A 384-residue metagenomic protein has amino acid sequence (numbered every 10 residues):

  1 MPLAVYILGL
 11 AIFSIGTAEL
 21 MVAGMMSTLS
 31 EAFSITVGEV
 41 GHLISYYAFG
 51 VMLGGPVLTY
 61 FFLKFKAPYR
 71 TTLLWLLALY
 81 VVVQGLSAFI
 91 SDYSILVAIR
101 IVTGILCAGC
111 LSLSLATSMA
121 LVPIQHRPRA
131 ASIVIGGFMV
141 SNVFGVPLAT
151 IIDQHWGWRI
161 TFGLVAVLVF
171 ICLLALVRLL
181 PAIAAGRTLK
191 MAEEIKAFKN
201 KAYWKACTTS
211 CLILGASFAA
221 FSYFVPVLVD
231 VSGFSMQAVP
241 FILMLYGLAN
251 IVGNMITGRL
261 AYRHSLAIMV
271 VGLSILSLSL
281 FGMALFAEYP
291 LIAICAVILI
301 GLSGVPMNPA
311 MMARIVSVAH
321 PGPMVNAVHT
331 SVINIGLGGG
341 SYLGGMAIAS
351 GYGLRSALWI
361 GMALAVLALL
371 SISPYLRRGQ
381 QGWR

Functional and structural regions predicted by a protein language model:
S34, K66, A88-I95, L106 (+2 more regions): Helix-breaking motifs and short loop linkers at transmembrane-helix boundaries and internal kinks in secondary membrane
L53-Y93: Conserved MFS/SLC helix-loop-helix module at the cytosolic interface between two early adjacent transmembrane helices
G54-P68, G253-S265, I348: Helix-to-loop junctions at the C-terminal end of transmembrane segments in multipass secondary transporters
V83-L86, S94-T103, L291-L299: Paired small-residue
I99-G137: Cytoplasmic helix-loop-helix junction between adjacent transmembrane helices in 12-TM secondary transporters
G109-V122, V305-A319: Intracellular juxtamembrane helix-capping segments at the cytosolic ends of symmetry-related transmembrane helices
A166-G186, S371-Y375: C-terminal membrane-cytosol helix-exit motif in multi-pass small-molecule transporters
L266-M311: C-terminal transmembrane helical hairpin of 12-TM major facilitator-type secondary transporters
